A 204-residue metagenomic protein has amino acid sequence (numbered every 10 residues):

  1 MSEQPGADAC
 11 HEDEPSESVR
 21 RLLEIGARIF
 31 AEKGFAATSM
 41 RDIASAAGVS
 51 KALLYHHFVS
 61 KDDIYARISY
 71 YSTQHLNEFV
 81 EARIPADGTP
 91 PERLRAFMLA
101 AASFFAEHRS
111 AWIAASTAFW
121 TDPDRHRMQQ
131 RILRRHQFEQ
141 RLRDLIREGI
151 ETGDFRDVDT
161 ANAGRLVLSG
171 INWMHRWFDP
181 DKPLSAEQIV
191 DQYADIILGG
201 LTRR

Functional and structural regions predicted by a protein language model:
M1-A9, E24, S103, E107 (+3 more regions): C-terminal peripheral helix-coil segments that are non-catalytic and often amphipathic
S2, R21, I25, I29-D63 (+1 more regions): Helix-turn-helix
S18-G26, I43, I68-L76, V80 (+1 more regions): Generic hydrophobic, amphipathic alpha-helix propensity
L23, Y65, S69, T73 (+5 more regions): Amphipathic, non-transmembrane alpha-helical scaffold segments
R67, E81-R109, G164-V167: Hydrophobic alpha-helical connector segments
Q74-N77, E81, E107, R125-T152 (+1 more regions): Amphipathic alpha-helical packing segments from all-alpha helical-bundle domains
F105-H126: Amphipathic alpha-helical segments used for helix-helix packing
